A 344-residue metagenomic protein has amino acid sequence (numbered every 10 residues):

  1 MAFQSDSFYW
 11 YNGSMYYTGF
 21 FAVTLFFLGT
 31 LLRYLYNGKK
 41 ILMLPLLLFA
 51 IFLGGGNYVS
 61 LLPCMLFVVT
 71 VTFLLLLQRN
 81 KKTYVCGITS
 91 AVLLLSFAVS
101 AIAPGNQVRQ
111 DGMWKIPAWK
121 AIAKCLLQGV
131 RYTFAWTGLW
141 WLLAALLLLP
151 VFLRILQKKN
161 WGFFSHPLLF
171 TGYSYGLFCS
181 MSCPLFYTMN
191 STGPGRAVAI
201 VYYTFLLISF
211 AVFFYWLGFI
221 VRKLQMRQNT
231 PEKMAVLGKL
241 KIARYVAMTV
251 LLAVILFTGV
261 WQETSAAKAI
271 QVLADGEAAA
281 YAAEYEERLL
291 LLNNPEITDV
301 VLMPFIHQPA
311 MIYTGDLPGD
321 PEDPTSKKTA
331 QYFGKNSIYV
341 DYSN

Functional and structural regions predicted by a protein language model:
M1-A2, Y58-L61, F67-V68, S96 (+2 more regions): Short, solvent-exposed loop/turn segments at secondary-structure junctions
M1-L32, N57, S180-F214: Membrane-interface micro-motifs in multi-pass membrane enzymes
Y11, M15, Y58-A197: Transmembrane catalytic cores of multi-pass membrane glycosyltransferases and polysaccharide-assembly enzymes
V23-L35, M65-F73, L146-F152, F205-R222: Transmembrane alpha-helical segments
R33-F52: Short hydrophobic alpha-helices at membrane interfaces in multi-pass membrane enzymes
K39-L42, L77-A91, W161-L169, N229-L251: Membrane-interfacial entry segments at the cytosolic side of transmembrane helices
K81-K82, L224-N344: Intrinsically disordered, polar/acidic, low-complexity terminal segments
W161-L240: Extended alpha-helical coiled-coil/bundle linker/stalk regions that scaffold oligomerization and domain organization
